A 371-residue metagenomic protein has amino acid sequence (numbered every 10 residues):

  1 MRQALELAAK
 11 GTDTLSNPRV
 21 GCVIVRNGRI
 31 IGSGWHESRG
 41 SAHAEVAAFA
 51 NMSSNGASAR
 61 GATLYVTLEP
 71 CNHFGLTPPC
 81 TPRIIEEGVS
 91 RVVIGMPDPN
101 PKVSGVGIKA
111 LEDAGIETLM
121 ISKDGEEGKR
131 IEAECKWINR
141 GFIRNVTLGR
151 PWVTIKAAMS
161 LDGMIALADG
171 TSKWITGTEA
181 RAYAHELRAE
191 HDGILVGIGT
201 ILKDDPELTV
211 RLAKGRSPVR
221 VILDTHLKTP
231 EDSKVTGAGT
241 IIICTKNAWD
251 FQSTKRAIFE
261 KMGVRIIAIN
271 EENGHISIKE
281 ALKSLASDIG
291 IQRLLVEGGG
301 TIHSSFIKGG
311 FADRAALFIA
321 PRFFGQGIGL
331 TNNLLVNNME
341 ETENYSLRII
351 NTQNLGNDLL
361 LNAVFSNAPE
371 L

Functional and structural regions predicted by a protein language model:
M1-N17, L76, W152-L371: Enzymes that bind and transform nitrogen-containing heteroaromatic metabolites
M1-S41: Flexible, acidic/Gly-rich N-terminal and inter-domain linker regions that tether and position cofactor-handling modules
A4-A8, G28-G34, R130-T147, T229 (+1 more regions): A short, flexible N-terminal coil/short beta segment enriched in small residues
D13-T14, G40, I108, K123-A158: Proteins enriched for Cys/Gly/acidic motifs involved in redox and nucleic-acid/cofactor modification
L15-N17, A57-G61, R150: Short helix-terminating capping/connector loops at secondary-structure junctions
V23-I24, A44-M52, G149-W152, K156-A158 (+1 more regions): Short, compositionally biased "basic patch" segments
R26-A133, V219, T245-D250, S305-I307: Zn2+-dependent cytidine deaminase-like catalytic core
